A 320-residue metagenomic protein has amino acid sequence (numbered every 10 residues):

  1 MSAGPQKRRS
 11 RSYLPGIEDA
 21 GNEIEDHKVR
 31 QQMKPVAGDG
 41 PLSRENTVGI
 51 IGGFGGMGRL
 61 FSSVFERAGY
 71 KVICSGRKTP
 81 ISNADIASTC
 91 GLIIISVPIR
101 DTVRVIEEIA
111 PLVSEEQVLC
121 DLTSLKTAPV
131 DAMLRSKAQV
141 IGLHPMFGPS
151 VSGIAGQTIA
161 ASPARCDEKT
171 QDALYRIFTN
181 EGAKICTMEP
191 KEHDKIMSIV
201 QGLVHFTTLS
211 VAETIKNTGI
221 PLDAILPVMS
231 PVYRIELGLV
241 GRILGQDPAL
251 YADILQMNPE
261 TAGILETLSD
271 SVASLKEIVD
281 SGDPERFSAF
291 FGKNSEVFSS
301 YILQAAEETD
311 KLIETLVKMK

Functional and structural regions predicted by a protein language model:
G21-D85: NAD(P)+-binding Rossmann beta1-loop-alpha1 motif at the extreme N-terminus of oxidoreductases
D85-A110: Rossmann-like NAD(P)-binding element
S96-P98, T123, P163: Glycine-rich, N-terminal phosphate-binding loop of Rossmann-like dinucleotide-binding domains
V113-A128: ADP-ribose/adenylate-binding Rossmann-like module
K126-K184, M188-M197: Rossmann-fold dinucleotide-binding core
E192-G245: Active-site-proximal catalytic alpha-helix in oxidoreductases
L226-I302: Interdomain hinge/lid region at the active-site interface of Rossmann-like NAD(P)-dependent oxidoreductases
